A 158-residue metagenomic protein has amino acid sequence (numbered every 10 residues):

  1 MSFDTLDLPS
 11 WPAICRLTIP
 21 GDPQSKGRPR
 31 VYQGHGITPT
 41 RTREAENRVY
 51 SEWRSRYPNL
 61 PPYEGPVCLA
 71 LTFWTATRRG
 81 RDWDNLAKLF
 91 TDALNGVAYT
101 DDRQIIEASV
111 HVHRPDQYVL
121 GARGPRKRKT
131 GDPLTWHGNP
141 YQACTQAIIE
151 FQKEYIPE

Functional and structural regions predicted by a protein language model:
M1-E158: Acidic, proline/glycine-enriched N-terminal capping motif
